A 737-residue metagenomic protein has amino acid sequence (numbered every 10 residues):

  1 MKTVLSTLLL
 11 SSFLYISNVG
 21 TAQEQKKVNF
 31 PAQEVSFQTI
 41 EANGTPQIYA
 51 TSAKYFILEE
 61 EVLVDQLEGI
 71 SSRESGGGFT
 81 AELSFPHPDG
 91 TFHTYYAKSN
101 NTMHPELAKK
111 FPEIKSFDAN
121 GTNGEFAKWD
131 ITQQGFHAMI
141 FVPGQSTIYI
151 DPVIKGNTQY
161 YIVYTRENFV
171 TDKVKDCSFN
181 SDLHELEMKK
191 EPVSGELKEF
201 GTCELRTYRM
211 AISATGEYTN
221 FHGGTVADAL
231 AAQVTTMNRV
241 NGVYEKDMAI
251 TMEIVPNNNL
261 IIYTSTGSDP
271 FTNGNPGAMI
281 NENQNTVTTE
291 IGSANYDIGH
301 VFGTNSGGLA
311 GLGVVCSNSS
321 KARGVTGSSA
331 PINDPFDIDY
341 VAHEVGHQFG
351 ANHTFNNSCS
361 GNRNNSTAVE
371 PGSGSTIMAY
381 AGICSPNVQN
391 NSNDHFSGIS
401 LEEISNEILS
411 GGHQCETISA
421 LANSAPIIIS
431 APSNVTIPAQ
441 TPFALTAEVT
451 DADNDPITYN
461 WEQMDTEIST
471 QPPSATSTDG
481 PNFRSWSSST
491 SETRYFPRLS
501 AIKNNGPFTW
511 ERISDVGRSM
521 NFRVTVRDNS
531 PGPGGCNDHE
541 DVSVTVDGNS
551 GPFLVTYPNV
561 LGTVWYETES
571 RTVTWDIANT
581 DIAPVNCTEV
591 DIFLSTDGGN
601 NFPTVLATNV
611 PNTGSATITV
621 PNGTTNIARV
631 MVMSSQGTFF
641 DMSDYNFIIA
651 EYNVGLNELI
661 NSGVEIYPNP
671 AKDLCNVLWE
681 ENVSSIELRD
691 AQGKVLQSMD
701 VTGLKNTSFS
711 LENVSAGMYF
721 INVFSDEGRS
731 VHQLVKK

Functional and structural regions predicted by a protein language model:
L5-S6, N18-A22, V590, N657-Y667 (+1 more regions): C-terminal outer-membrane/trafficking sorting elements
A22-P152, G277-N281: N-terminal prosegments of processed precursors
Q25-V28, E34-V35, Y161-V315: Fold-level signature of zinc-dependent metallopeptidase catalytic domains
E253, T458-V516, F593-A616: Exoplasmic/lumenal beta-rich domain surfaces
V255-M279, S317-D394, E462, T466-P472: The catalytic-center signature of Zn2+-dependent metalloproteases
G411-I427, V544-P552: Proline/serine/threonine-rich low-complexity linkers at boundaries of modular beta-sandwich domains
C415-A420, N646-Y667: Residue-level detector of functionally pivotal "anchor" positions at catalytic/ligand-binding pockets or at interdomain
E448-D453, D528, D576-A583: Extracellular acidic, Ser/Thr/Pro-rich low-complexity tracts
